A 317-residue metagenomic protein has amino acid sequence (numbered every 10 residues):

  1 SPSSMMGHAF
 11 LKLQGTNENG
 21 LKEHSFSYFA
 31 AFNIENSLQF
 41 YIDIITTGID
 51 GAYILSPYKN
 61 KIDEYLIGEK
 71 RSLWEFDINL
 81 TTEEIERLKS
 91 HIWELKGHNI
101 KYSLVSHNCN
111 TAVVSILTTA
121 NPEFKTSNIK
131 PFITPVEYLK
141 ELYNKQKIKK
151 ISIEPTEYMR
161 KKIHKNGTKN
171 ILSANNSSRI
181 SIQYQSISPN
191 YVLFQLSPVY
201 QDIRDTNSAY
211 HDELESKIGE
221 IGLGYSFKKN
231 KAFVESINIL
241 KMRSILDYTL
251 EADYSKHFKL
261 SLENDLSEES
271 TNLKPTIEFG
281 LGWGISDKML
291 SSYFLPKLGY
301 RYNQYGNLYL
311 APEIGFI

Functional and structural regions predicted by a protein language model:
S1-K70, L196, Y225-I237, I245-H257 (+2 more regions): Glycine-rich catalytic cores of cysteine/serine-nucleophile enzymes that process amide/ester linkages in cell-envelope
F10-L13, I78, F316: Short beta-strand element of the conserved SAM-dependent methyltransferase core
T16-N19, F32-N36, E84, T119-E123 (+1 more regions): Short loop/turn segments at secondary-structure transitions that flank enzyme active sites
F29, N79-T81, Q183-Q185, G224 (+2 more regions): A structural detector for beta-sheet-dominated domains
L38-N110: N-terminal accessory/precursor segments of enzymes
F76, S90-K231, D247, D253 (+2 more regions): Activation targets extended, charge/polar-rich intrinsically disordered C-terminal tails
